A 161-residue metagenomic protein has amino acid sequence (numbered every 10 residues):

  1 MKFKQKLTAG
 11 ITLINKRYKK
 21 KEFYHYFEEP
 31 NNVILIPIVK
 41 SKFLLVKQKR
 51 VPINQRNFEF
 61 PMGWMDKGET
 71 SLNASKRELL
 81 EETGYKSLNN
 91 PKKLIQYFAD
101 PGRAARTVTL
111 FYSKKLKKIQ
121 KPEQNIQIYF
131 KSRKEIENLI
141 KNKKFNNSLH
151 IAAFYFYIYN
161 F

Functional and structural regions predicted by a protein language model:
M1-I34, V39: Acidic, metal-coordinating catalytic segment for phosphate/diphosphate chemistry, firing primarily on the Nudix
F3, K93-L94, K118: Residue-level detector of beta-propeller blades
T12-E22, A99-I119, Y129: Active-site-adjacent beta-strand/loop module that shapes the phosphate/pyrophosphate-binding cleft
F27-E29, V33-R77, L116-P122: Conserved Nudix-box catalytic region and its N-terminal flanking loop in Nudix hydrolases and closely related
R56, K67, K93, E123-F161: Nudix hydrolase/Nudix homology domain
K86-L94: A short coil-to-beta-strand element that immediately follows conserved catalytic motifs
